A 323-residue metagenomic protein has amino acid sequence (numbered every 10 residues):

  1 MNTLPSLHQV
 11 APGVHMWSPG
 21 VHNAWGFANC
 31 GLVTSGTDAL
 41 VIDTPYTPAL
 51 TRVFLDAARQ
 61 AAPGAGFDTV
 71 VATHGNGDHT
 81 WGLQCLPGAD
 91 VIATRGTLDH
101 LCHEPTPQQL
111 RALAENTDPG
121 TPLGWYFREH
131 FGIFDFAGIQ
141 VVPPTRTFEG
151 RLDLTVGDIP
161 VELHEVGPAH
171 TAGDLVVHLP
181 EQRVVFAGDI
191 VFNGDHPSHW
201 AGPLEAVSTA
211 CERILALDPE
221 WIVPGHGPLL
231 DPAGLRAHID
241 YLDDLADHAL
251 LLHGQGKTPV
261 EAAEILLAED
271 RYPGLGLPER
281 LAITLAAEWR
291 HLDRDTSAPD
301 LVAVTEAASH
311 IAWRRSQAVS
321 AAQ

Functional and structural regions predicted by a protein language model:
L7-R59, L175-G188: Conserved beta-strand hairpin/beta-sheet module of binuclear metal-dependent hydrolase folds, prominently
Q9, C102, T106-E165, E181 (+2 more regions): Metallo-beta-lactamase
G13, V33, D43, A58 (+9 more regions): Divalent metal-coordination and catalytic microenvironments
H15-W17, V71, I92, R146 (+2 more regions): Hydrophobic/aromatic beta-strand patches that form the interior of the parallel beta-sheet core in alpha/beta enzyme
F27, H100-P107, D195: Short, charged, surface-exposed secondary-structure boundary motifs
T37-D38, A49-G96, L215-D218: Active-site metal-binding motif and surrounding structural segment of the metallo-beta-lactamase
D38-L40, Y46-P48, D153, P160-L251: Metallo-beta-lactamase
Q255-Q323: C-terminal regulatory/interaction regions
